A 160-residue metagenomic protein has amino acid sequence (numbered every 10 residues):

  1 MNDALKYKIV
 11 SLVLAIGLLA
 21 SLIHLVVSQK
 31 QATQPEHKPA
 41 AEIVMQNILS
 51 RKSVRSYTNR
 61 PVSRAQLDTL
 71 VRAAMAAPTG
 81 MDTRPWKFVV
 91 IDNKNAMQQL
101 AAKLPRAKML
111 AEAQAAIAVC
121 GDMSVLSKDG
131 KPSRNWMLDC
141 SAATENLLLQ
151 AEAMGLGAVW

Functional and structural regions predicted by a protein language model:
N2-A115, G121-D122: N-terminal amphipathic, basic helical "cap/leader" segment at the start of enzyme domains
A74-M75, I117, K131-W160: Small-aliphatic-rich amphipathic alpha-helix that forms the alpha element of a beta-alpha
A102, G130-K131: Short amphipathic alpha-helical segments
V125-K128: Short acidic/His/Gly/Ser-rich catalytic and metal-binding motifs that mark active-site loops of diverse hydrolases
